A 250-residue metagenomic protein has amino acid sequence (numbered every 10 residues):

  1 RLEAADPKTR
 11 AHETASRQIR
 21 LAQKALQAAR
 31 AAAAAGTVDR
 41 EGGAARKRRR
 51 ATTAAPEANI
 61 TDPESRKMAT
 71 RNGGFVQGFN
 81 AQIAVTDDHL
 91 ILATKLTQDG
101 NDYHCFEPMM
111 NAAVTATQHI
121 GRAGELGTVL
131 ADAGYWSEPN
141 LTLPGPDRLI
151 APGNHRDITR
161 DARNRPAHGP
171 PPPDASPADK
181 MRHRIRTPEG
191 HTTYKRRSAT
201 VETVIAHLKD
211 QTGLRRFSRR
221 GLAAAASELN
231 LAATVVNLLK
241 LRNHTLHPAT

Functional and structural regions predicted by a protein language model:
R1-T250: Anion-binding and metal-coordination hotspots
